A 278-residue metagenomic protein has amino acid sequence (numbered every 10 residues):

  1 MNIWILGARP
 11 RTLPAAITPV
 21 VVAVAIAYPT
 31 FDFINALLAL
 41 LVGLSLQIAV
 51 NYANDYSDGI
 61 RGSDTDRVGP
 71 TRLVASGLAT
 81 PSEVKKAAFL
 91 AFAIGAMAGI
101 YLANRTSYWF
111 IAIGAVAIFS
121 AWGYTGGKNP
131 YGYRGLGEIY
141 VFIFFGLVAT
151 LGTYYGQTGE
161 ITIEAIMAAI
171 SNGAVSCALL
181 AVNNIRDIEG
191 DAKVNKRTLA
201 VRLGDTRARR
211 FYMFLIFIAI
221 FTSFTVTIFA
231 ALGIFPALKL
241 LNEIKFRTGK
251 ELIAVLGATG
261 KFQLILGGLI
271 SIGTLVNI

Functional and structural regions predicted by a protein language model:
M1-L38, N129: Topogenic membrane-insertion module of multi-pass membrane proteins
A16-A23, L73, I139-Y154, V201-D205 (+1 more regions): Small-residue-rich segments of transmembrane alpha-helices in multi-pass membrane proteins, especially helix faces
P29-N54, I111-F119, T162-V182: Membrane-embedded alpha-helical segments that form the functional core of polytopic membrane enzymes, especially those
S45-V68, C177-A200: Acidic (Asp/Glu-rich) catalytic motifs at the cytosolic membrane interface
R67-Y108, K196-V226, G260-K261: Multi-pass membrane catalytic core of lipid/isoprenoid biosynthesis enzymes
R72-E160: Intramembrane alpha-helical segments
Y140-I188, T206-R209: Functional transmembrane core segments of multi-pass inner-membrane proteins
F224-I278: Extended hydrophobic alpha-helices typical of membrane-associated regions
